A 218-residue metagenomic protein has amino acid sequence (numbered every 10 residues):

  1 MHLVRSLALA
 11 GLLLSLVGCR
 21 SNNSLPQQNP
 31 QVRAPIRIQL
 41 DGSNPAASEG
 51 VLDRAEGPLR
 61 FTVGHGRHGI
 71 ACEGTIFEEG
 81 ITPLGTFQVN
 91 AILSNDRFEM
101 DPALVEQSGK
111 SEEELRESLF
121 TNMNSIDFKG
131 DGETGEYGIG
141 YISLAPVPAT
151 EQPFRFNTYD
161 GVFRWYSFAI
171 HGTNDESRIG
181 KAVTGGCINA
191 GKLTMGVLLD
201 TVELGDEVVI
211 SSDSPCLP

Functional and structural regions predicted by a protein language model:
M1-L7: Bacterial N-terminal signal peptides that target proteins for export
L16-G18: C-terminal motif of bacterial Sec signal peptides marking the signal peptidase cleavage site
R20-N22: Bacterial signal peptide processing site
P26-P45, T62-T82, M123-F128, G172 (+1 more regions): N-terminal post-signal-peptidase region of extra-cytosolic proteins
Q31-P35, P45-A47, P58, T82-T86 (+3 more regions): Extracytoplasmic
E49-G50, I70-E73, D96-D101, R178-G180: Short, solvent-exposed loop/turn elements at domain surfaces
E56-H68, A103-E106: Short Gly/aromatic-enriched secondary-structure transition segments
M100-P218: Exported/periplasmic cell-wall-interacting domains
